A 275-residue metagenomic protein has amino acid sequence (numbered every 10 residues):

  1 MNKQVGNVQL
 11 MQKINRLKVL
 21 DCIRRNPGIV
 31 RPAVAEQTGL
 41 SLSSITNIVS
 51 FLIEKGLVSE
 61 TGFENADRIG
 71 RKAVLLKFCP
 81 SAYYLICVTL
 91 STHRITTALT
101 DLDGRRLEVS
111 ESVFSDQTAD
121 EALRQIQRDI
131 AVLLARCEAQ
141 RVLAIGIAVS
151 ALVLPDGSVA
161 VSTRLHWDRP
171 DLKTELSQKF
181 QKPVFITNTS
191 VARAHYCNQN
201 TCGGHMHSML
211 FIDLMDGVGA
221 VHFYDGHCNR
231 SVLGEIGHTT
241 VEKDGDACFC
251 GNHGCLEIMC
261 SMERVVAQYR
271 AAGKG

Functional and structural regions predicted by a protein language model:
M1-R31, E36: Extreme N-terminal segment that seeds HTH/winged-HTH DNA-binding domains in transcriptional regulators
I23, V34, I45-V58: Basic amphipathic alpha-helical segments that dock to polyanions
P27, G56-L57, A151: Glycine-centered, phosphate/nucleic-acid-interacting loop/turn motifs that mediate DNA/RNA or nucleotide
I53-I69: Beta-hairpin "wing" of winged helix-turn-helix
G70-E108, L210-G226: Gly/Thr-rich phosphate-binding beta-strand-loop-beta motif of the actin/hexokinase/Hsp70
R106-S208: Glycine-rich phosphate-binding loop and adjoining helix at the ATP-binding site of ATP-dependent phosphoryl-transfer
V109, T118, K179-Q181, F185-G275: Glycine/GP-enriched mid-protein hinge/lid loop-to-helix segment characteristic of carbohydrate kinases
